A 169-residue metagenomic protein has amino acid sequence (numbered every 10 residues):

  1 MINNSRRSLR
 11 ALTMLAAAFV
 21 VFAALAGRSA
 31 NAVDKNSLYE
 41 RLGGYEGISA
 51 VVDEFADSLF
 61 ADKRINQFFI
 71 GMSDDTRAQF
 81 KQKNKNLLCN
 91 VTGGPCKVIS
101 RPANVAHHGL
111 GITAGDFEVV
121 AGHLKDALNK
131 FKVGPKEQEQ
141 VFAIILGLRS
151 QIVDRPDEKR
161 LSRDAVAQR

Functional and structural regions predicted by a protein language model:
I2-A17: Bacterial N-terminal signal peptides that target proteins for export
F19-S29: C-terminal segment of classical bacterial N-terminal signal peptides
S29-R169: Core of compact, soluble alpha-helical bundle domains
